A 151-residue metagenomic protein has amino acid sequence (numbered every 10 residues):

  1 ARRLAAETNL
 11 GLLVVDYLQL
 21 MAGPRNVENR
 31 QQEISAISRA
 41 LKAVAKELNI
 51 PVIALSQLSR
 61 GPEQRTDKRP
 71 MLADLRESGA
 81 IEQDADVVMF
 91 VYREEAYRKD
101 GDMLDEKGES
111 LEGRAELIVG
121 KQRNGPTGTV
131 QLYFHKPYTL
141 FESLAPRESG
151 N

Functional and structural regions predicted by a protein language model:
A1-L12, R39-N49, G61-N151: C-terminal regions of RecA-like/P-loop NTPase motor modules
L10-L55: Helical hairpin unit composed of two closely spaced alpha helices linked by a short loop
L18, L58, R93: Flexible loop residues that form catalytic and substrate-binding hotspots at small-molecule/glycan-binding clefts
M21, S59-P62: Feature marks short, surface-exposed loop/turn motifs that line or immediately flank catalytic pockets and channel
